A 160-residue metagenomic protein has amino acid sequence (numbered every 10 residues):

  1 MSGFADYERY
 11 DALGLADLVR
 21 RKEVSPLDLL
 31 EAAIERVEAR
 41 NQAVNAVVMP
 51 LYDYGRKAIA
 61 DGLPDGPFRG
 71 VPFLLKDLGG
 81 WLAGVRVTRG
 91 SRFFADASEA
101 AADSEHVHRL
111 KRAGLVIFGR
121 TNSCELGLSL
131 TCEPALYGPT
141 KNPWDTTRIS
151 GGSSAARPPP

Functional and structural regions predicted by a protein language model:
M1-P50: An N-terminal boundary/leader segment
F4-E8, P64-V71: Flexible N-terminal pre-Rossmann segment of NAD(P)-dependent oxidoreductases
L15-V19, I59, R157: Generic hydrophobic alpha-helical segments
E23, L27, G62-P64, V71: Conserved SET/PR domain catalytic loop and adjacent active-site segment of histone-lysine N-methyltransferases
D53-A60, G114-L115: Long amphipathic alpha-helix in the N-terminal Rossmann-like dinucleotide-binding domain of NAD(P)-dependent
R69-P159: Short glycine/serine-rich loop/turn segments
